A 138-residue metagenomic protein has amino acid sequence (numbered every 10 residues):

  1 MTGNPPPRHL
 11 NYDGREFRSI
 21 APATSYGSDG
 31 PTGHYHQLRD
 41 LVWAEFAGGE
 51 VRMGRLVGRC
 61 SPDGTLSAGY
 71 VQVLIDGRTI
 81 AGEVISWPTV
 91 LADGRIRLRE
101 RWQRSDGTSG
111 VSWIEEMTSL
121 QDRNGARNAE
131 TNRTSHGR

Functional and structural regions predicted by a protein language model:
T2-G27, L98-R104: Tryptophan-anchored aromatic micro-motifs
R15-E50: N-terminal first-folded block
F17-S19, V42-E45, L66-Y70, I96-E100: Short hydrophobic/aromatic-rich beta-strand segments that constitute the beta-sheet cores of beta-sandwich/beta-barrel
G27-P31, V51-L56, T79-I85, R97 (+1 more regions): Short, surface-exposed coil-to-beta transition loops
G30-T32, Q103-R138: Edge beta-strand at a domain terminus
H36, R59-C60: Well-ordered beta-strand positions
G48-R52, Q72-D76, R101-T108: Short, solvent-exposed aromatic-acidic interface loops
C60-I96: Mid-chain, well-packed structural core segment of small domains
